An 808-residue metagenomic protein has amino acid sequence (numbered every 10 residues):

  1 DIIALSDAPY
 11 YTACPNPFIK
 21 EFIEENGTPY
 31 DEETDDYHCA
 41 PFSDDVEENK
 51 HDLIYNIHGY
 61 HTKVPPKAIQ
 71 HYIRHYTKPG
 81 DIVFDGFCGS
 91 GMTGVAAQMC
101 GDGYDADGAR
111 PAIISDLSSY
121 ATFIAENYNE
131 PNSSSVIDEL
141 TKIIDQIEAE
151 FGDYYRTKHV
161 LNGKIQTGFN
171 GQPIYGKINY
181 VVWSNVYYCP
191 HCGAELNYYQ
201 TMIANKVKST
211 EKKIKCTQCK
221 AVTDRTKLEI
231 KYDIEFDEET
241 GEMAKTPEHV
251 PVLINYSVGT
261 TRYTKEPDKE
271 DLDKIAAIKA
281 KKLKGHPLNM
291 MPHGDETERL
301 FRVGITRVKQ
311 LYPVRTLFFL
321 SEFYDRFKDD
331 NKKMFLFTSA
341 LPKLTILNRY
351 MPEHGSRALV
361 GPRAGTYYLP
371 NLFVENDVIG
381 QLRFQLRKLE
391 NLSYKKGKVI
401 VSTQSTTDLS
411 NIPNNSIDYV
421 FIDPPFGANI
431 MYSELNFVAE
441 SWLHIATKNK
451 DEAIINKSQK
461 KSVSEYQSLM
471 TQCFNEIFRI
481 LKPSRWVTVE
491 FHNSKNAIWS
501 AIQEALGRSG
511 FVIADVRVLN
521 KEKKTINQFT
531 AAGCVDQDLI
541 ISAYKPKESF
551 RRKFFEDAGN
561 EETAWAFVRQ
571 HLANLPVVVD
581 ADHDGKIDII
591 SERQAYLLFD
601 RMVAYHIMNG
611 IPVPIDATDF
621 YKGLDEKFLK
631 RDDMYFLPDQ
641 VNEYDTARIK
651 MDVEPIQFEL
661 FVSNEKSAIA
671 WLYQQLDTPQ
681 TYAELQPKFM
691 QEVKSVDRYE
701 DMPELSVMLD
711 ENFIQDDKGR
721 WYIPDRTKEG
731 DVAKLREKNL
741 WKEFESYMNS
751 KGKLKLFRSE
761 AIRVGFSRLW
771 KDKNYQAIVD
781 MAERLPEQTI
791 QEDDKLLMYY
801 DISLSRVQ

Functional and structural regions predicted by a protein language model:
D1-G86, Q98-S416, Y432-Q459, C473 (+6 more regions): Nucleic-acid modification enzymes, centered on SAM-dependent nucleic-acid methyltransferases
F87-G91: Class I SAM-dependent methyltransferase "Motif I" SAM/SAH-binding loop
F319, E476-P483, V487, A501: Conserved, well-ordered alpha-helix/loop/beta-strand core segments that scaffold catalytic motifs
V420-F421: Hydrophobic beta-strand segment of the Class I
K450-A453, R485-F491: Conserved beta-strand signature within the Rossmann-like core of class I S-adenosyl-L-methionine
Q467-P483, R508: A short glycine-rich, Lys/Arg-flanked "PGG" loop and its adjoining helix->strand segment in the class I
